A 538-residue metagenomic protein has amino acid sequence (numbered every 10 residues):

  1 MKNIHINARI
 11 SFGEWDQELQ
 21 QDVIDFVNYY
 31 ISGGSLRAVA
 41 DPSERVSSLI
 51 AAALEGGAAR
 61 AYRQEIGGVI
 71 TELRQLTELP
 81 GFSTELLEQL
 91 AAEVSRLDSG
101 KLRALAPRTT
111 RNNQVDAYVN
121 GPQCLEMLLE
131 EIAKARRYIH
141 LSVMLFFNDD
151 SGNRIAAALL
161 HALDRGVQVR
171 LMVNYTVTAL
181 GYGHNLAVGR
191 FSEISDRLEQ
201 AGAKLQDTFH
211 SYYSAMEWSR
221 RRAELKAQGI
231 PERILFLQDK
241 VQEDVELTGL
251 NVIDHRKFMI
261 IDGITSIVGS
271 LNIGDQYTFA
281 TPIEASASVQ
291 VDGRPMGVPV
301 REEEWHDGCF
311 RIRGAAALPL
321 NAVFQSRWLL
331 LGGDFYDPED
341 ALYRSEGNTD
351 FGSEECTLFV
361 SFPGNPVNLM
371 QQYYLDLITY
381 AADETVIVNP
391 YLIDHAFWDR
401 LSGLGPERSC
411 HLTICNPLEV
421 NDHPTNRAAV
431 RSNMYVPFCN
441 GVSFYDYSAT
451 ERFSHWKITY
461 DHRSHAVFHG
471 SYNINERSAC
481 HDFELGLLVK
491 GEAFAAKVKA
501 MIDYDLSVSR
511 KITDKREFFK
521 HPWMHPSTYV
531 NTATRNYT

Functional and structural regions predicted by a protein language model:
K2-T538: Charged, low-complexity intrinsically disordered terminal segments
